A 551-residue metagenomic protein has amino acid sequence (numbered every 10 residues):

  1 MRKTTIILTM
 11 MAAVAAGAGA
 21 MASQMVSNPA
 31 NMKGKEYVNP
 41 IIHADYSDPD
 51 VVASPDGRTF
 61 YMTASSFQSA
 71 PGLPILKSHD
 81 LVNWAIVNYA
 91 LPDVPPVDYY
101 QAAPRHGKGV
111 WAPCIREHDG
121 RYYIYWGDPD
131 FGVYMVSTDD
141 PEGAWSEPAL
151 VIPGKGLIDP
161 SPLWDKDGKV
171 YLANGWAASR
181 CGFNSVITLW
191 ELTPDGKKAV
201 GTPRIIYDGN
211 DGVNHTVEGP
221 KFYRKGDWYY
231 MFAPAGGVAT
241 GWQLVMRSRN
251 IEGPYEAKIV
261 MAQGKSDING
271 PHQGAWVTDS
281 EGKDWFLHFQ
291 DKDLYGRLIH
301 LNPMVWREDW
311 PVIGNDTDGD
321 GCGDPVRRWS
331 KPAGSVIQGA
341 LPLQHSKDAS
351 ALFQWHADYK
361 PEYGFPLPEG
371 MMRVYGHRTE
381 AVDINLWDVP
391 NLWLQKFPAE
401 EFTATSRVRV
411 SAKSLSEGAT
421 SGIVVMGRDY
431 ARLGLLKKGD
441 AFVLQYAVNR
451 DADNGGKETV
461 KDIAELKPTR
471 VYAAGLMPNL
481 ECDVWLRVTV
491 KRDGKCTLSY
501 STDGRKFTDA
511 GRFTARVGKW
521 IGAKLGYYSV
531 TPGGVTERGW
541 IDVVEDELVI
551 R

Functional and structural regions predicted by a protein language model:
M1-T4: Positively charged n-region of N-terminal signal peptides that target proteins for export
I7-L8, I42: Residues marking helix boundaries in flexible regions
L8-G17: Bacterial N-terminal signal peptides
M21-R551: Carbohydrate-active catalytic/glycan-binding domains of CAZyme proteins, especially the secreted or lumenal ectodomains
